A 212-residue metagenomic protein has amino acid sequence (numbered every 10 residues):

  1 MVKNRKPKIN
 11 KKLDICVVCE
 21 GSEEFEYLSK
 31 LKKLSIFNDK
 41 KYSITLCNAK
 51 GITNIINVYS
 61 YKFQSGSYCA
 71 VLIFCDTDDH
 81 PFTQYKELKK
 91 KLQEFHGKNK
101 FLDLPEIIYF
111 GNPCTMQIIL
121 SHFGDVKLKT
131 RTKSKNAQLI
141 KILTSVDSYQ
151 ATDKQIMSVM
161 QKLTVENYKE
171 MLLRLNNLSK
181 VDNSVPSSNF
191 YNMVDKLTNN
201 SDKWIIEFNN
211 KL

Functional and structural regions predicted by a protein language model:
V2-D14, F25-T45, I56-A70, T77-L212: C-terminal accessory helical subdomains adjacent to catalytic cores in phosphodiester- and nucleotide-handling enzymes
E20-G21: Helix N-cap/beta->alpha junction signal
I52-T53: A conditional alpha-helix N-cap/helix-loop micro-motif detector
